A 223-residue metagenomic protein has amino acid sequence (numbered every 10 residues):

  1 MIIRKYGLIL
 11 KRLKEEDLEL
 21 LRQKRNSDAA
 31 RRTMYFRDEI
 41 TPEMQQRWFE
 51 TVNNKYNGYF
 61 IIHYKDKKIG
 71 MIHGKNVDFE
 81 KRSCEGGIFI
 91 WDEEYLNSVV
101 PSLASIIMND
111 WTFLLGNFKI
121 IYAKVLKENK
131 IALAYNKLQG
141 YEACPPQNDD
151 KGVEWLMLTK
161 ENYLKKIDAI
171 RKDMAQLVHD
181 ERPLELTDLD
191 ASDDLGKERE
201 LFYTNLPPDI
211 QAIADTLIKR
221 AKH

Functional and structural regions predicted by a protein language model:
M1-L18, K24-S27, D66-H223: Acyl-donor (CoA/ACP) binding surface of acyl/acetyltransferases
E15-R22, P42, Q46, E50: An amphipathic alpha-helix signature
A29-A30, N57: Generic structural signal for secondary-structure transition and capping sites
A30-R47: Conserved GNAT-fold acetyl-CoA-binding loop/helix
Y35, Y59-F60, K119: Short, polar/charged, Gly/Pro-enriched helix-capping and turn/loop motifs at alpha-helix termini and inter-helix linkers
R37-D38, I61, G152: Sparse recognition of residues in long alpha-helices and their boundaries
I40-E43, V52-N53, I90-W91: Juxtamembrane/interface motifs at transmembrane-helix termini
E50-I61, G70: A short helix-loop-beta-strand connector motif used in the catalytic cores of GNAT acetyltransferases and, in some
